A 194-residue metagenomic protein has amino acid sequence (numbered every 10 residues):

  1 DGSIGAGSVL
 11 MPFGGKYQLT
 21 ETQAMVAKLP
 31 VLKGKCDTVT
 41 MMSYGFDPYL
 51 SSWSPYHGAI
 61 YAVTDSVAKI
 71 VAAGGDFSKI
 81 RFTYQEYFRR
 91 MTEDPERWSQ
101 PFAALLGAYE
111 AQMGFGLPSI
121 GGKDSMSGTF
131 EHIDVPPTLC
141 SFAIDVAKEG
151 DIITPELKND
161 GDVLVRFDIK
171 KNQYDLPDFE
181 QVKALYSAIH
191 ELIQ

Functional and structural regions predicted by a protein language model:
D1-Q194: Glycine/proline-enriched, intrinsically flexible loops and inter-domain linkers
